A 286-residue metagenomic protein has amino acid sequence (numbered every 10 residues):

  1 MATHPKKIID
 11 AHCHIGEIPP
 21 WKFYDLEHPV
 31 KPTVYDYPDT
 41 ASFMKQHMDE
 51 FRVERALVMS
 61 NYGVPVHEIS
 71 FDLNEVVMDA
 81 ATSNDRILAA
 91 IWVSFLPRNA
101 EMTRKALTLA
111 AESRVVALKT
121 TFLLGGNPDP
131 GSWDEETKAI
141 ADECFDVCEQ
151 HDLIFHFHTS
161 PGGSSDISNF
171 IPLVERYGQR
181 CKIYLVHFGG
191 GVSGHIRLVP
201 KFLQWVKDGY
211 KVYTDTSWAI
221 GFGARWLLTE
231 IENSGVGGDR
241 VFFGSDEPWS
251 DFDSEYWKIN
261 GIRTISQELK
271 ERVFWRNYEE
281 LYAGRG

Functional and structural regions predicted by a protein language model:
M1-A11, P20-R55, V236-F242, S250-G286: Mid-to-C-terminal alpha-helical segments outside catalytic/metal-binding sites
I9-C13, A56-V58, L88-W92, V116-T120 (+4 more regions): Hydrophobic faces of well-ordered beta-strands that scaffold small-molecule active sites in alpha/beta enzyme cores
G16-T40, S113-V115, P128-D129, Q179-C181 (+1 more regions): Active-site gating loops and adjacent loop-to-helix segments of metal-dependent hydrolytic enzymes
V34-P38, G63-D72, S94-M102, G125-E135 (+4 more regions): Acidic-and-aromatic substrate-binding clefts and catalytic sites of carbohydrate-active enzymes
P38-K45, F71-M78, E101-A106, I167-L173 (+2 more regions): Alpha-helical scaffolding within the catalytic cores of extracellular/periplasmic polymer-degrading hydrolases
R55, E68-F155, D208: Active-site gating/metal-coordination segments in enzymes
S132-F242: Catalytic pocket-lining loop regions of alpha/beta-barrel enzymes, especially the amidohydrolase/enolase/GH5 lineages
